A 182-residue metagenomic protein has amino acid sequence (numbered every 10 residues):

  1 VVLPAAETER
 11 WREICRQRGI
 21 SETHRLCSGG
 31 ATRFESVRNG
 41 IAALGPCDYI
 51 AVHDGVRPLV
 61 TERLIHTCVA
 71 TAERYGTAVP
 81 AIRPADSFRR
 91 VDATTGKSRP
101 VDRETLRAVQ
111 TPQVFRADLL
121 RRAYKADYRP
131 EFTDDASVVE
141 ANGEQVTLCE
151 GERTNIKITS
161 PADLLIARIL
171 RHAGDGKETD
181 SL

Functional and structural regions predicted by a protein language model:
V1-C47: Conserved N-terminal catalytic core of the sugar/cofactor nucleotidyltransferase
E7, R83-D86, R153, A162: Glycine-rich beta-alpha junction loops
W11-C15, C68, L120, A167: Hydrophobic packing residues within well-ordered alpha-helices of enzyme cores
I20-T23, R74, G143-Q145: A generic structural signal for alpha->beta connector loops
R25, T32-G96, Q110: Conserved beta-loop-beta/alpha segment of the NTase-like Rossmann-fold superfamily that binds/positions NTPs
G29-G30, P100, R129-E131: Active-site-adjacent loop and "lid" segments of alpha/beta metabolic enzymes
R99-V109: A recurrent flexible, glycine/aromatic-enriched loop bordering the glycosyltransferase active site that acts as
R107-L182: Conserved alpha/beta core of the MobA/IspD/sugar-nucleotide pyrophosphorylase nucleotidyltransferase superfamily
